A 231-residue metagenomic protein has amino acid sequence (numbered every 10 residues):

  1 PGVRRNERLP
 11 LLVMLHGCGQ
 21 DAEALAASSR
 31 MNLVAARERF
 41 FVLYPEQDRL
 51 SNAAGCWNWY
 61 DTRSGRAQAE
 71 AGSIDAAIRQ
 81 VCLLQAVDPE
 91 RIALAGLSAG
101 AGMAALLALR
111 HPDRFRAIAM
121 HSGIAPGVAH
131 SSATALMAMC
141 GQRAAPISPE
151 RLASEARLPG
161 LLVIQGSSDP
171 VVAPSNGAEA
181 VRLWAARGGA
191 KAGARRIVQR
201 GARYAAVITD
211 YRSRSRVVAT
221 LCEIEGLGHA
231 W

Functional and structural regions predicted by a protein language model:
P1-V3, E7-A93, L97, G102-R116 (+3 more regions): Serine-hydrolase catalytic machinery in alpha/beta-hydrolase-like enzymes
L11, R39-F41, G160, V217-T220: A generic secondary-structure signal marking the coil-to-beta-strand transition
V13-G17, S122, Q165-G166, E225: The conserved beta1-alpha1 loop
G65, M103-A105, L109, T209-L221: Short, charged low-complexity intrinsically disordered segments located at boundaries of structured domains
I92, I118, L161, A219: Hydrophobic anchor at the start of a short beta-strand that flanks the dinucleotide cofactor-binding loop
P126-V217, E223-H229: The feature captures the conserved acid-bearing segment of alpha/beta-hydrolase catalytic domains
